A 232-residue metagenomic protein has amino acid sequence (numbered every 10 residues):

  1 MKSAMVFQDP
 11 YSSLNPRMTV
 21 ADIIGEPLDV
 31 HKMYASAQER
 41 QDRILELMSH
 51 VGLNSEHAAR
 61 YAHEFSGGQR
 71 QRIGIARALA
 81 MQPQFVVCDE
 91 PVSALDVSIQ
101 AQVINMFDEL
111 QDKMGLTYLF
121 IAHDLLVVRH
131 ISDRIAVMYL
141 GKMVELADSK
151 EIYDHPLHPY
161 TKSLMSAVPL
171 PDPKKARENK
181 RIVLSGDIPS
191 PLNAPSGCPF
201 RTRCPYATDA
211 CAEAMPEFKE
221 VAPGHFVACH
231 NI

Functional and structural regions predicted by a protein language model:
M1-Q8, D22, T117-L119, A136 (+1 more regions): ABC nucleotide-binding domain signature
M18-E39, G52, A147: ABC-type ATPase nucleotide-binding domains, specifically the catalytic core motifs of the NBD
Q38-E56, M165-S166: Conserved ABC ATPase "signature" region
Y61-F65, Q69: Conserved ABC ATPase signature
A80-Q84: A short, proline-enriched helix->beta-strand linker immediately N-terminal to the Walker B motif in ABC-type P-loop
P91, L95, I99-R177: P-loop NTP-binding/switch modules centered on Walker-like glycine-rich loops
D148-I232: Charged, flexible cofactor/metal-binding loops and thiol motifs
